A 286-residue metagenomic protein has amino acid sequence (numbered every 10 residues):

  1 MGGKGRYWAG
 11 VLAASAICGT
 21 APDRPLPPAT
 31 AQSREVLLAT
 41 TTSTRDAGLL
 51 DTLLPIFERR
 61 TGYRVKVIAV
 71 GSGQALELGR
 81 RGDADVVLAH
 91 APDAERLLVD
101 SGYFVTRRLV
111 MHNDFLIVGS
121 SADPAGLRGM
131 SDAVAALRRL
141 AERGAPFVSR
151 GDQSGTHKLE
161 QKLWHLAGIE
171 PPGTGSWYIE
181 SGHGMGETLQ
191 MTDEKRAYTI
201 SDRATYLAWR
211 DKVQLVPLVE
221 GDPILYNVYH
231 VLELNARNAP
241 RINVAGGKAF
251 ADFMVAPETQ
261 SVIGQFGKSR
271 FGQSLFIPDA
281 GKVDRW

Functional and structural regions predicted by a protein language model:
M1-V11: Bacterial N-terminal signal peptides that target proteins for export
A9-G19: Bacterial N-terminal signal peptides
L26-R64, I68, G73, E77-D83 (+5 more regions): Exported/periplasmic ABC-transporter solute-binding proteins
A89-R108, F115: Acidic, Gly/Pro-rich loop/turn segments at junctions of secondary structure
